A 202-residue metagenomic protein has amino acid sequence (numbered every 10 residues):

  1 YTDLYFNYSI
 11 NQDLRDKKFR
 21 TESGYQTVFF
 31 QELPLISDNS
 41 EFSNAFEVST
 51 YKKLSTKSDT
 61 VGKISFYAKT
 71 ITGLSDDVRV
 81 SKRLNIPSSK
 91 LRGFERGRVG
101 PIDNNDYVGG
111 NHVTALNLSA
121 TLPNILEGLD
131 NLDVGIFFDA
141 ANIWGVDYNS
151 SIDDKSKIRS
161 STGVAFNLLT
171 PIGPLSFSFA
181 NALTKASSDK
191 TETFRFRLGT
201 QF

Functional and structural regions predicted by a protein language model:
Y1-L132, I136-V146, S151, S188 (+1 more regions): C-terminal outer-membrane beta-barrel translocator/porin domains of Gram-negative envelope proteins and their
Y67-S75, P174-T184, G199-F202: Short, highly charged low-complexity linear segments
S150-F179, L183-S187: C-terminal structured "cap/appendage" subdomains that terminate the fold
F166-G173, T191-F202: Outer-membrane beta-barrel "beta-signal"
